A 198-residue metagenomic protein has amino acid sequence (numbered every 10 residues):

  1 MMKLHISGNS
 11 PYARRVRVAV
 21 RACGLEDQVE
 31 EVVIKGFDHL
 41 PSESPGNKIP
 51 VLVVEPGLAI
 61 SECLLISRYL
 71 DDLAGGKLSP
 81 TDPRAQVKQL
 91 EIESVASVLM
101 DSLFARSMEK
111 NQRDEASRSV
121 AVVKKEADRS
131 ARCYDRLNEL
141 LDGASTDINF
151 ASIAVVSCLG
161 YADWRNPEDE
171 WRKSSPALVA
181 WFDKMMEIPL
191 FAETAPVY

Functional and structural regions predicted by a protein language model:
M1-A121: GST-like domain detector, emphasizing the conserved glutathione-binding G-site in the N-terminal thioredoxin-like
E55, V156, V197: Conserved residues at the C-terminal ends of beta-strands
L78-T81, W171, A192-V197: Short, hydrophobic secondary-structure boundary micro-motifs
A96-D183: GST-like fold's C-terminal all-alpha helical module
L140, V197-Y198: A general structural signal for short secondary-structure boundary/capping elements
